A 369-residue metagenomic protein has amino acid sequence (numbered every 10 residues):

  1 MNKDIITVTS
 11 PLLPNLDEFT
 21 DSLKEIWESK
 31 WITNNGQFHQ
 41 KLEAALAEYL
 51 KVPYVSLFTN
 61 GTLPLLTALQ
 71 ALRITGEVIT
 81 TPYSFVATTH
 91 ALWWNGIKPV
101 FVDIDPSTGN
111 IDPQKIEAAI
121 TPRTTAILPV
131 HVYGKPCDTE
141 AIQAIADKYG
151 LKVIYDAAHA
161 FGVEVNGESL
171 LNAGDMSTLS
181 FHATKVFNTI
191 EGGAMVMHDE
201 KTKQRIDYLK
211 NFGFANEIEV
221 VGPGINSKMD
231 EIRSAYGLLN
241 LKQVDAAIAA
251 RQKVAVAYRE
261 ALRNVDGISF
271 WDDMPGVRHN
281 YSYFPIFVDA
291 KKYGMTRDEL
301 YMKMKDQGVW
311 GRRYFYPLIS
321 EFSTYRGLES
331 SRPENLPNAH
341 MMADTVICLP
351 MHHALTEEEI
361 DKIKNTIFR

Functional and structural regions predicted by a protein language model:
M1-I32, P350: N-terminal "arm"/small-domain region of PLP-dependent enzymes with the aminotransferase-like
W31, N35-E77, Y83, A91-W94 (+2 more regions): Phosphate-binding glycine-rich loop
Q37-A45, Y49-P53, Q114, A118 (+4 more regions): PLP-dependent aminotransferase class I/II
S56, I79, V100, V153-I154 (+3 more regions): Structural detector of well-ordered beta-strand residues that form the stable sheet scaffold of enzyme domains
Q70-K148, K152-A157, E164: PLP-dependent aminotransferase-like
S84, S107-T108, G134, K185 (+3 more regions): Glycine-/small-residue-rich active-site loops that bind phosphorylated ligands and cofactors
Y155-T189, N216-V221: Conserved active-site segment immediately N-terminal to the catalytic lysine that forms the internal aldimine
N172-Y208, E231-S234: Active-site PLP attachment segment
